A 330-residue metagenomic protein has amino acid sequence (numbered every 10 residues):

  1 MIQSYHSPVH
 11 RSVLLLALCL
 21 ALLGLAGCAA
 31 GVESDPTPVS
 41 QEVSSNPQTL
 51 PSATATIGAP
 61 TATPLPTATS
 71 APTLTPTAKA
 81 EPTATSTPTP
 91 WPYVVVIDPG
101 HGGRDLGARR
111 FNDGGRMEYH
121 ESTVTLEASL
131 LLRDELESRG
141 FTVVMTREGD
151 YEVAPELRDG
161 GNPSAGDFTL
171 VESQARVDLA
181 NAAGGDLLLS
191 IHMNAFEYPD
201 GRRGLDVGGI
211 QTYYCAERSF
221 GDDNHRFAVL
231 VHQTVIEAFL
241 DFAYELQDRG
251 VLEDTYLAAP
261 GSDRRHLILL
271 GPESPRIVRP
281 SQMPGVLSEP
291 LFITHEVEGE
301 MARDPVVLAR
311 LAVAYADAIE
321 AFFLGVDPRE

Functional and structural regions predicted by a protein language model:
M1-I2, V9, V13, V39 (+2 more regions): Short hydrophobic transmembrane-like helices used for membrane targeting/insertion
Q3-A26: Sec-dependent bacterial lipoprotein signal peptides
L18, G27-T89: Ser/Thr-rich, Proline-interspersed low-complexity disordered segments
A29, E33-E42, Y119-E330: Active-site-proximal helix/loop segments of hydrolytic enzymes
P90-P92, G184: A general structural motif
P92-Y93, E127: Glycine-rich, aromatic-flanked loop segments that form ligand/cofactor-binding clefts across common enzyme folds
Y93-E118: Short glycine-rich His-centered loop
